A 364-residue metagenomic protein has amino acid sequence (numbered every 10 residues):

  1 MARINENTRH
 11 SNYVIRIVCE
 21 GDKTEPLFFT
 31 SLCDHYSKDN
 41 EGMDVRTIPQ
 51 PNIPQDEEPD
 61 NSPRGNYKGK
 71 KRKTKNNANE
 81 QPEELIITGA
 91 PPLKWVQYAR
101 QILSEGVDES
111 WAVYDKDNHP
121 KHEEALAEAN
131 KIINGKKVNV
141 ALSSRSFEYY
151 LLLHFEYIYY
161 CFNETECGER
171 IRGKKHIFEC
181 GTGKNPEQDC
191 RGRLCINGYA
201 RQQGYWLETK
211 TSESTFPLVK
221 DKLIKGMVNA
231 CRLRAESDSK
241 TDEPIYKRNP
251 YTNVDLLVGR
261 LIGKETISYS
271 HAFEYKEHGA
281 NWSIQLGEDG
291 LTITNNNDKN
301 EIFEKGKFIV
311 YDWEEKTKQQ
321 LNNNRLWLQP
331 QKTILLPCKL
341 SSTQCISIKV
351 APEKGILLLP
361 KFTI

Functional and structural regions predicted by a protein language model:
A2-N12, T30-I86, L93-G290, I356-I364: C-terminal accessory helical subdomains adjacent to catalytic cores in phosphodiester- and nucleotide-handling enzymes
I15-F28: Catalytic nucleophile-elbow at a beta strand-turn-alpha helix junction centered on a G-D-S/GDSL motif, marking
T24, D117-K121, N300: Short acidic, S/G/P-rich loop/turn micro-motifs used as interaction or catalytic elements
I293-K299: Asparagine-centered strand-capping/turn motif at beta-strand->loop junctions
N300-K307: Short, hydrophobic/aromatic beta-strand segments
V310-D312: Conserved aromatic beta-strand anchor motif in extracellular beta-sandwich/beta-rich domains
K316-Q344: Intrinsically disordered, low-complexity Pro/Gly/Ser/Thr-rich segments with frequent PxxP/GP/PP motifs and embedded
S342-I364: Terminal connector regions
